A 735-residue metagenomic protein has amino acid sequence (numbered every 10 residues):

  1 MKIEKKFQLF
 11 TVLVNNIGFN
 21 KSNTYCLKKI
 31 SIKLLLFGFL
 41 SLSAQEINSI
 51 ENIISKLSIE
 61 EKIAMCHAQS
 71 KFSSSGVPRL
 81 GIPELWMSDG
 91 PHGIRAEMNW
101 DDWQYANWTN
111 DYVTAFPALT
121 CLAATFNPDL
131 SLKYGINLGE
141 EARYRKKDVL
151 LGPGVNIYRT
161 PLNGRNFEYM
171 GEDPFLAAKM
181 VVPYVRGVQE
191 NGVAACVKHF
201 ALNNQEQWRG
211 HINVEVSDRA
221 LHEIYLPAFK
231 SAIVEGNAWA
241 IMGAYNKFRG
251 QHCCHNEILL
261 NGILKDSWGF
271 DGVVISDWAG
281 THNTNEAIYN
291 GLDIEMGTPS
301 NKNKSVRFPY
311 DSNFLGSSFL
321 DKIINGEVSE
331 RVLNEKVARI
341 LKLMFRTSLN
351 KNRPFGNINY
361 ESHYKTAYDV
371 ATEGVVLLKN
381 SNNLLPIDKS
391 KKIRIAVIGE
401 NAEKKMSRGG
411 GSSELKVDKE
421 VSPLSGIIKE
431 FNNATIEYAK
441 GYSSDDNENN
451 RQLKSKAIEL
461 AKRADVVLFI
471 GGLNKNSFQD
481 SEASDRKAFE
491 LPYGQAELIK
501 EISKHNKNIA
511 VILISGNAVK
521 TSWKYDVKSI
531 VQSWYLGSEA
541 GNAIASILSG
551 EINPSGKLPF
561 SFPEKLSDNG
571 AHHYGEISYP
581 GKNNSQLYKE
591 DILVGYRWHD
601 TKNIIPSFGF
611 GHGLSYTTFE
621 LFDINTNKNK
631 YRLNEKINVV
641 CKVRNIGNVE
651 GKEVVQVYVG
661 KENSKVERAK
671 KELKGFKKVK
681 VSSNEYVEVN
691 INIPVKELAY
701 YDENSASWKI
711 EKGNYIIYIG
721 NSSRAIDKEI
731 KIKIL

Functional and structural regions predicted by a protein language model:
K2-S49: Bacterial Sec-dependent N-terminal signal peptides
L42-Y700, S707-R724, K733: Glycoside hydrolase catalytic-domain context in secreted enzymes
